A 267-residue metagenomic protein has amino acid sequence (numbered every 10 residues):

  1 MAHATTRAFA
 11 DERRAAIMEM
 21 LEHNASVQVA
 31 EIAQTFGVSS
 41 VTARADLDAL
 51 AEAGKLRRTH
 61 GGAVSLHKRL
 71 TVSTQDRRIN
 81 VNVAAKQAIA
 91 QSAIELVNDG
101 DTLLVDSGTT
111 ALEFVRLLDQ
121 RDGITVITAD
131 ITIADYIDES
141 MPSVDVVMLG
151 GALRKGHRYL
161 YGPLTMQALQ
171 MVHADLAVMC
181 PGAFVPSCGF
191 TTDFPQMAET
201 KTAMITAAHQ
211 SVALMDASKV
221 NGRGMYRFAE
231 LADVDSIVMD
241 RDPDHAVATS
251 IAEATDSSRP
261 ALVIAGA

Functional and structural regions predicted by a protein language model:
A2-A30, G37, A51-E52, A85 (+1 more regions): Conserved phosphate- and dinucleotide-binding cores of soluble alpha/beta proteins, encompassing both enzyme active
A2-L104, V115-G123, D138-S143: HTH-adjacent hinge/linker in prokaryotic transcriptional regulators
T109-L112: Gly/Ser/Thr-rich loops at beta-strand to alpha-helix junctions that form or flank small-molecule/cofactor-binding
